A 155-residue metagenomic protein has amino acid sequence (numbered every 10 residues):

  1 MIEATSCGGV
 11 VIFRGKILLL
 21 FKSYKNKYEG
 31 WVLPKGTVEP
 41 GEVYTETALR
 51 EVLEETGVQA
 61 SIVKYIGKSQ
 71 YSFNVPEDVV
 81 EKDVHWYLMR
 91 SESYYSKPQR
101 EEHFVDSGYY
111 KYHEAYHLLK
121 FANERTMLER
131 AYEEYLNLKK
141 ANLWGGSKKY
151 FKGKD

Functional and structural regions predicted by a protein language model:
M1-L33: N-terminal strand-loop-strand
G8, K16-L18, T45, Y65 (+2 more regions): A generic structural signal for ordered secondary structure
I12-G15, G36-E39, V79-V80, K152-D155: Short acidic/polar alpha-helix capping motifs at helix-coil junctions
N26-W31, S96-D155: Nudix hydrolase/Nudix homology domain
V38-T126: Unchanged
